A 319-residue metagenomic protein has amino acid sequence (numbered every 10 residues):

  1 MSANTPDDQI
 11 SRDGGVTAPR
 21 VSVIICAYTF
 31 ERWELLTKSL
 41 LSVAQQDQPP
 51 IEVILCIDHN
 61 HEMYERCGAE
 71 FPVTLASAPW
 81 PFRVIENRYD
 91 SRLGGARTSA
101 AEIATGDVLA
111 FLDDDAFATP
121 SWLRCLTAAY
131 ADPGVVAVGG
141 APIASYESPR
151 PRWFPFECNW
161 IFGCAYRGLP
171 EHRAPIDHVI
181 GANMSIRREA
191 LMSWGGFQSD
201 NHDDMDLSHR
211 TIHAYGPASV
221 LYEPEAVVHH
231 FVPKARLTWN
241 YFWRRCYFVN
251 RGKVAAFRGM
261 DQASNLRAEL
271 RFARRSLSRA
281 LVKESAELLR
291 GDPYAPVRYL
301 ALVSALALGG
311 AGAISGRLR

Functional and structural regions predicted by a protein language model:
M1-S42: N-proximal low-complexity "stem/linker" segments adjacent to membrane-targeting elements
L40-P50: Short, acidic, metal-binding catalytic loop of nucleotide-sugar glycosyltransferases
N87-A104: Glycine-rich, basic loop-to-helix element that forms the pyrophosphate-binding segment of sugar-nucleotide handling
L109: Short aromatic/hydrophobic "clamp" motif used to bind/position activated sugar donors
S121-W153: Conserved donor NDP-sugar-binding/catalytic core segment of glycosyltransferases
E157-I176: Short, flexible, basic/aromatic active-site loop/helix in glycosyltransferases
M184, A190-W194, D200-A226: A short, conserved alpha-helix in the catalytic core of glycosyltransferases
R245-F248, Q262-R319: Non-catalytic, C-terminal membrane-associated alpha-helical segments of glycosyltransferases
